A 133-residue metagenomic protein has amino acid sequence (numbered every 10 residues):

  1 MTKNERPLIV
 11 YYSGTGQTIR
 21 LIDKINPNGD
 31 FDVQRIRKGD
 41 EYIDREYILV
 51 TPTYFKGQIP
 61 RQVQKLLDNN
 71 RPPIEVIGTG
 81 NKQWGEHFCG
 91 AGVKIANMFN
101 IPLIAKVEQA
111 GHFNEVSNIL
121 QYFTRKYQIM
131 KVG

Functional and structural regions predicted by a protein language model:
M1-T2, G39-D40: Short boundary motifs at domain starts and secondary-structure transition points
T2-D32: Short, charged N-terminal beta->alpha structural module
P27-D32, R37, D44-G133: FMN-binding flavodoxin-like domain, especially the glycine-rich phosphate-binding loop
